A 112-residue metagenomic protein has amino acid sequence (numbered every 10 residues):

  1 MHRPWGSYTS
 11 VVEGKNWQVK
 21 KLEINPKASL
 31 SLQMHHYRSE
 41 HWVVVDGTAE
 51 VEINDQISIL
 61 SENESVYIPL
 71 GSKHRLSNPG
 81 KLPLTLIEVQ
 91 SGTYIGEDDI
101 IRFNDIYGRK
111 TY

Functional and structural regions predicted by a protein language model:
M1-K21, P26-S29, I100-Y112: A short, N-terminal "cap"/entry segment at the start of jelly-roll beta-barrel domains of the cupin/DSBH fold
V11-G14, T48, R75: A structural signal for the main folded, soluble domain(s) of proteins
K21-L22, L30-H36, V43, S77-N78: Short histidine-centered beta-strand/loop micro-motifs that create catalytic or ligand/metal-coordination sites
A28, Y37-R38, Q56, S72-K73 (+1 more regions): A generic "binding-loop/recognition-motif" signal
L30, Q56-S58, D99: Short beta-strand segments
H36-D55: Glycine- and acidic-residue-biased ligand/ion/polar-headgroup-sensing regions
N54-K73: Short acidic-glycine-tyrosine-enriched beta hairpin
L70-I100: Ligand-binding loop in jelly-roll beta-barrel domains
